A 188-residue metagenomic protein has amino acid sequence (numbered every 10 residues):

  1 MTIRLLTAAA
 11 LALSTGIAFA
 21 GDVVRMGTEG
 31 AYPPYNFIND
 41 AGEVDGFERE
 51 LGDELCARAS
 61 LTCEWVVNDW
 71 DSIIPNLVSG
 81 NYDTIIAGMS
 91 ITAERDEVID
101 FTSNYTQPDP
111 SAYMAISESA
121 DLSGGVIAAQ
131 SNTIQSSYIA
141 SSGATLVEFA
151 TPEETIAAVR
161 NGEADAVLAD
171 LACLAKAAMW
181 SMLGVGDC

Functional and structural regions predicted by a protein language model:
M1-L6: Bacterial N-terminal signal peptides that target proteins for export
G16-A20: Sec/Tat signal peptide C-region and signal peptidase I cleavage site
G21-M89: Extracytoplasmic small-molecule ligand-binding "clamshell" domains of the periplasmic binding protein/Venus flytrap
R25-G27, V126-A129, V167: Short, well-ordered beta-strand segments
N36-I38, G52-L61, L122, Q130-P152 (+2 more regions): Ligand-binding cleft/hinge of the Venus flytrap
R49, W65-P75, S131-N132, V147-N161 (+1 more regions): Short helix-initiation/N-cap motifs at beta->coil->alpha
L61, S90, R95-L146: A conserved helix-loop-strand patch within extracytoplasmic ligand-binding domains of the periplasmic binding
S72, M89-V98, D165-C188: A ligand-binding cleft/hinge motif common to bilobed small-molecule-binding domains
